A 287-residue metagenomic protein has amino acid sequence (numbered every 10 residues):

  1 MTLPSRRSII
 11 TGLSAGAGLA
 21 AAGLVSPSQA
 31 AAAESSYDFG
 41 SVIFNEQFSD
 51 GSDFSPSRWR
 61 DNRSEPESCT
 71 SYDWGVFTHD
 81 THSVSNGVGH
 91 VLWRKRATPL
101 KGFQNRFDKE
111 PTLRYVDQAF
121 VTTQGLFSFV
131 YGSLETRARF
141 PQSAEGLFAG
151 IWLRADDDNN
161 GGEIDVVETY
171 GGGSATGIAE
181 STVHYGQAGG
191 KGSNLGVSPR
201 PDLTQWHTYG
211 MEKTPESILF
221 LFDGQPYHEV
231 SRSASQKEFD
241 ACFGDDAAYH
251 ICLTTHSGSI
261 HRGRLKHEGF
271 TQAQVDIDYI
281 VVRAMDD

Functional and structural regions predicted by a protein language model:
T2, I9-T11, A33-D287: GH16 jelly-roll
T2, S8-P27: N-terminal export signals
